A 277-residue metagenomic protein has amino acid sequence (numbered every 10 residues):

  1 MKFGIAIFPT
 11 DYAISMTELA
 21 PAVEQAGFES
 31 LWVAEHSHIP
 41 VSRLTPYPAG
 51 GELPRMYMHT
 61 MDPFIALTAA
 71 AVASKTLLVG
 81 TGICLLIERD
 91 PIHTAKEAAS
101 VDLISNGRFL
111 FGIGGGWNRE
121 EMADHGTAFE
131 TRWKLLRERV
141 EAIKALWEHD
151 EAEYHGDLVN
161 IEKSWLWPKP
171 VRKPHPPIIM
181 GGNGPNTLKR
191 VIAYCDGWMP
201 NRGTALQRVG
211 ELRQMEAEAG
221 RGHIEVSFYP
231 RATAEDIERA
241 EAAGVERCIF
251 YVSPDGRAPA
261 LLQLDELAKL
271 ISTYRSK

Functional and structural regions predicted by a protein language model:
M1-K277: Active-site-adjacent structural elements that line small-molecule/cofactor binding pockets in enzymes
